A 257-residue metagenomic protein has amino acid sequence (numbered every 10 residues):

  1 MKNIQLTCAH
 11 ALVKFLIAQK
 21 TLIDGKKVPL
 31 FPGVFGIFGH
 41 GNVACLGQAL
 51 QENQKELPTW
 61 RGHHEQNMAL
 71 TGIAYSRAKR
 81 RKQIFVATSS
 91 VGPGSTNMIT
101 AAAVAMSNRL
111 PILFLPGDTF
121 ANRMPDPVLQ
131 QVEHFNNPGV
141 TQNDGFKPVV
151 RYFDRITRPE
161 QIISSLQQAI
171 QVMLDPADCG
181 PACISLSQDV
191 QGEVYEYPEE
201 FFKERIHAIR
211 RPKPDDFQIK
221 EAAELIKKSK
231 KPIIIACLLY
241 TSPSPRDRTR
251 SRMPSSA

Functional and structural regions predicted by a protein language model:
K2-S242, R246: N-terminal alpha/beta PP-like core and its mobile active-site loop of ThDP/TPP-dependent enzymes
P245-D247, S251-A257: Positively charged, low-complexity/disordered segments
